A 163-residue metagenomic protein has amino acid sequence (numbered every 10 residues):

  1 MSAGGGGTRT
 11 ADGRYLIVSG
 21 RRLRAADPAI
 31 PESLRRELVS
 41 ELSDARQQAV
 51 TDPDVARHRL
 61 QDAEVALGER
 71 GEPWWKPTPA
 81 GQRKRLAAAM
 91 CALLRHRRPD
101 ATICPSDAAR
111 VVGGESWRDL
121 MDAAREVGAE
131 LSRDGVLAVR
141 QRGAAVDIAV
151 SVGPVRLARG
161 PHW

Functional and structural regions predicted by a protein language model:
M1-Y15: Short acidic, Pro/Gly- and aromatic-enriched capping/linker segments at domain boundaries
A25-A49: Short, surface-exposed, low-complexity cationic segments
Q82-T102, A123, R133: Positively charged, polyanion-binding regions of nucleic-acid-associated proteins
D100-V111: Short acidic, hydrophobic short linear motifs in intrinsically disordered regions
A109-M121: Short helix-coil junctions and helix-kink-helix linkers
R118-E130: Short amphipathic alpha-helical interaction segments
R133-Q141: A short, conserved structural fragment
R142-W163: Short, cationic-aromatic polyanion-contact patches
